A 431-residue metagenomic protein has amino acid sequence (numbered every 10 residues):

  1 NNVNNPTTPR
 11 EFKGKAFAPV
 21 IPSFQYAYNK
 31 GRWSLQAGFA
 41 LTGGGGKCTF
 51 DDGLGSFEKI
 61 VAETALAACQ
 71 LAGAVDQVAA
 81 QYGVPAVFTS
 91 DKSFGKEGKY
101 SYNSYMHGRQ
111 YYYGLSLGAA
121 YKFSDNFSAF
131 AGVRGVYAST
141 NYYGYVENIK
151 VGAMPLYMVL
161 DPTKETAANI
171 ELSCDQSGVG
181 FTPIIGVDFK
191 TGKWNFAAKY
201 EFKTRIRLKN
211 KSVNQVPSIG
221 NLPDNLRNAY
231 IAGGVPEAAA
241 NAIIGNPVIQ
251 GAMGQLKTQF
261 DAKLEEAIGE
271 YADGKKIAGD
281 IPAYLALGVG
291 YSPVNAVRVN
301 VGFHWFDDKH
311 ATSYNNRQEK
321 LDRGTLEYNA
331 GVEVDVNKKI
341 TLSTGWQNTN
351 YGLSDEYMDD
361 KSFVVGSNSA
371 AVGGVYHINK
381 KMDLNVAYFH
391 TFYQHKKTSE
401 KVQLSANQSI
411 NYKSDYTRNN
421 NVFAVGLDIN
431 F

Functional and structural regions predicted by a protein language model:
N1-F17: Surface-exposed strand-loop-strand hairpins of Gram-negative outer-membrane beta-barrel proteins
I21, A27-F431: Outer-membrane beta-barrel porins/channels
